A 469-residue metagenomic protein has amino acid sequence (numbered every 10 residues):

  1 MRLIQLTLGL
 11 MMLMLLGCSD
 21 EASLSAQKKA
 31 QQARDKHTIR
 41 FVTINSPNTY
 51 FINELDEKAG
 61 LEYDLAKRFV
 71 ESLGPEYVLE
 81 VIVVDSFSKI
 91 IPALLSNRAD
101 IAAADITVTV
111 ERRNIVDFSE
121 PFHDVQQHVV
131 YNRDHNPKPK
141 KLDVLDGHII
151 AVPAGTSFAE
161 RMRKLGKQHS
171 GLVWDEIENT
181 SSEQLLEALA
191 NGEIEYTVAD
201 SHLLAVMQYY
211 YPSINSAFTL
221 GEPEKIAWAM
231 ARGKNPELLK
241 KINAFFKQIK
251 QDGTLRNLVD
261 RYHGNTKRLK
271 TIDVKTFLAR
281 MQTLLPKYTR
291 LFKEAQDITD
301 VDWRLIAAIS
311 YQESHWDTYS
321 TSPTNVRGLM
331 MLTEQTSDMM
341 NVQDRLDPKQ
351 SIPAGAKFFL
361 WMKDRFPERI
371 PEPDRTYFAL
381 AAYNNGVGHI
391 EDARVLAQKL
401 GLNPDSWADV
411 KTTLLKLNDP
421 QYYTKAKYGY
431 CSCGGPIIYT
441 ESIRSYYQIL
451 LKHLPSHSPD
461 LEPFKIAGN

Functional and structural regions predicted by a protein language model:
S19-L24, G60-L73, R133-F158, L203 (+4 more regions): Extended ligand-binding regions for polar small-molecule ligands
D20-I106, V110, N114, D175-N179: Extracytoplasmic small-molecule ligand-binding "clamshell" domains of the periplasmic binding protein/Venus flytrap
R40-N48, L55-L73, T107, Q126-S181 (+3 more regions): Bilobed "Venus flytrap"/periplasmic-binding protein-like clamshell domains and structurally analogous long
T43-S46, H123-N136, S201, A205-A244 (+2 more regions): Periplasmic-binding protein-like
S88, A103-I115, R163-K164, E187-E222 (+2 more regions): A ligand-binding cleft/hinge motif common to bilobed small-molecule-binding domains
A154, Y319-Q343, Q350-W361, I443: Substrate-binding/active-site groove segments that recognize and process beta-1,4-linked N-acetyl-hexosamine
T266-W316, K349-I352, F366-P367, S456 (+2 more regions): Export/targeting segments at the very N-terminus of extracytoplasmic proteins
Y377-L450: Catalytic and substrate-binding regions of cell-wall glycan-acting enzymes that process beta-1,4-linked
